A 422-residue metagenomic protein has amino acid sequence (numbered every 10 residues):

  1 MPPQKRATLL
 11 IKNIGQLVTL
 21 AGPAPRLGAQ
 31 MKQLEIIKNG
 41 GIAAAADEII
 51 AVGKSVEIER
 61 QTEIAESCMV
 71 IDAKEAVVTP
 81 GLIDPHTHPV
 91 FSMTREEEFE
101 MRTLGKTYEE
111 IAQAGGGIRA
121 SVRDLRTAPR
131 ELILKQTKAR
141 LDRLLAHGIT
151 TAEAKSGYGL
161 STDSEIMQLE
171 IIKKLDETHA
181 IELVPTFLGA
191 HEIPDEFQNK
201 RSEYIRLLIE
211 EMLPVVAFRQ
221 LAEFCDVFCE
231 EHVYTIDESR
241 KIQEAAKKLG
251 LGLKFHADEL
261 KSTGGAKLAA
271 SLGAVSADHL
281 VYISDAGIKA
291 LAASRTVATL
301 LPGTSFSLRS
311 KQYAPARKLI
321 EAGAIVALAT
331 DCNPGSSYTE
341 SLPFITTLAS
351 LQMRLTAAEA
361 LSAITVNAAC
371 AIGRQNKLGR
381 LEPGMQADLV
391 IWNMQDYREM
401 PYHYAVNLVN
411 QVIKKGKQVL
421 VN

Functional and structural regions predicted by a protein language model:
P2-K5, T19-V78: Histidine-rich, glycine-flanked metal-binding segment
L10, C68-D72, P185, V412: Conserved beta-strand scaffold positions in the cores of enzyme catalytic domains, especially in NTP/NDP-utilizing
K12, I37, A65, E382-M385: Residue-level recognition of short, solvent-exposed, well-ordered loop/turn junctions that link secondary-structure
I14, I42, D47, E75 (+14 more regions): Divalent metal-coordination and catalytic microenvironments
P25-Q33, I364-V366, Q386-N422: C-terminal cap of metal-dependent C-N hydrolases
M69-Q136: Metal-associated gating/positioning segment near the N- to mid-region
S121-K138, D142-R143, T150-T263: Metal-coordinating catalytic core of metallo-dependent amide/deamination hydrolases
G252, S262-R380, W392-R398, Y404 (+1 more regions): Active-site-adjacent C-terminal substructures of enzyme catalytic domains
